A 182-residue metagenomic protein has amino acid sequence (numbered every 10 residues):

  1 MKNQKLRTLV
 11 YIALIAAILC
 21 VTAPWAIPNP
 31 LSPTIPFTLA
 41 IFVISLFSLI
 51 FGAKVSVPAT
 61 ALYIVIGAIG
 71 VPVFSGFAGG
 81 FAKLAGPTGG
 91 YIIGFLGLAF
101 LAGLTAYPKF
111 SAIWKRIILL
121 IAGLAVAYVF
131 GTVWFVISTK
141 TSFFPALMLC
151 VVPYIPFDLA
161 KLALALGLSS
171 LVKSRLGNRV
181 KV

Functional and structural regions predicted by a protein language model:
M1-A16, L149-V182: Alpha-helical transmembrane segments and their cytosolic interface
M1-V57: Hydrophobic transmembrane alpha-helices
T8-L14, V21, F81-V129: Short helix-perturbing small/polar motifs within transmembrane alpha-helices
L14, A61-V65, G89, G97 (+3 more regions): Hydrophobic residues within alpha-helical transmembrane segments of multi-pass solute transporters/permease subunits
I18, T22, A26, F47 (+12 more regions): Alpha-helical membrane-inserting segments
A23-P36, I64-L98: Interfacial aromatic-anchored transmembrane helix boundaries in multi-pass membrane proteins
S56-T60, K83, R116, A146: Alpha-helical transmembrane segments and their helix-entry boundary regions
S75-K83, T141-P153: Active-site-proximal inter-transmembrane loops
